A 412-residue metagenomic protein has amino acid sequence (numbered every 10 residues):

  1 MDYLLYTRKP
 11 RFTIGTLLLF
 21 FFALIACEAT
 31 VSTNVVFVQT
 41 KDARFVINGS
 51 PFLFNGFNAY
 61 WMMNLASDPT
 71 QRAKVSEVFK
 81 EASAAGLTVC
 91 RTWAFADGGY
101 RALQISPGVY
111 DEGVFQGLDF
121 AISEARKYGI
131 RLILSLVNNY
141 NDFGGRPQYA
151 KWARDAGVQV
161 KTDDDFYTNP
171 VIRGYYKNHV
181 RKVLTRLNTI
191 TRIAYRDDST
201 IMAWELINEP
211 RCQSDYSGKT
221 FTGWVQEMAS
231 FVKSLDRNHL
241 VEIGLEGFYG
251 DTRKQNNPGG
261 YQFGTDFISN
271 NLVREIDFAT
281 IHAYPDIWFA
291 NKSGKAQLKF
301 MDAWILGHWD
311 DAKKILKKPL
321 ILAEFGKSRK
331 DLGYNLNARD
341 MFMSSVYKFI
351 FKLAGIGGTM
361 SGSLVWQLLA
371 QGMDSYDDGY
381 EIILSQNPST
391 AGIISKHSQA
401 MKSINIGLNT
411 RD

Functional and structural regions predicted by a protein language model:
M1-L19: Classical eukaryotic N-terminal signal peptides for Sec-dependent ER targeting/secretion, especially the positively
K9-R11, A26-A29, N139: N-terminal membrane-anchoring alpha-helices
G15-F21, K74, G117: Residues at the start of alpha-helices and the adjacent loop-to-helix junctions
F20-V35: N-terminal signal peptide
T33-P319, F325-I350, A354-R411: Active-site mouth of glycoside hydrolases
